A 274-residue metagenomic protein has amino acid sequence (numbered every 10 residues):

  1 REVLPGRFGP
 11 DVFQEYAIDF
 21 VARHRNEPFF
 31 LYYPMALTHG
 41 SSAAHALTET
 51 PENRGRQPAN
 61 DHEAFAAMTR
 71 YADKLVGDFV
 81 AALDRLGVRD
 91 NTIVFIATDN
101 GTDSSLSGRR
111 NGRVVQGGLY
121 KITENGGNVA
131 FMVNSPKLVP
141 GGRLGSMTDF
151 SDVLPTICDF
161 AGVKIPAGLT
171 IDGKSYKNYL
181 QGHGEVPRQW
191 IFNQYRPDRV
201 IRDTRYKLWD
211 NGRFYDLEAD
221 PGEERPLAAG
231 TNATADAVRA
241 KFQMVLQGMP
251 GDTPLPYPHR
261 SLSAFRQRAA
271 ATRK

Functional and structural regions predicted by a protein language model:
R1-N26: Active-site-proximal alpha/beta segments of enzymes that process anionic O-linked groups
A17-F65, D103-S104, G112: Active-site His/acidic residue clusters
H24-L31, V88-V94, G127-V129, V186-R188 (+1 more regions): Loop/turn elements at helix/coil->beta-strand transitions in domains of secreted/extracellular proteins
P28-M35, T69-A72, V76, L83 (+4 more regions): Beta-strand elements within well-structured catalytic alpha/beta cores of enzymes that handle phosphate/sulfate esters
Y32-A43, I96-T102, D172-G173, N193-P197 (+1 more regions): Short, solvent-exposed turn/loop segments enriched in Gly/Ser/Thr/Pro and often Arg
S41-T50, A81-L138, D149: Histidine-centered active-site microenvironments of extracellular/periplasmic hydrolases and transferases
T102-E124, V139, S146, S151-G222 (+1 more regions): C-terminal cap/loop subdomain of S1 sulfatases and analogous C-terminal strand-loop tails that border
V153, R199, T204, G212 (+1 more regions): Long, internal low-complexity/basic segments
